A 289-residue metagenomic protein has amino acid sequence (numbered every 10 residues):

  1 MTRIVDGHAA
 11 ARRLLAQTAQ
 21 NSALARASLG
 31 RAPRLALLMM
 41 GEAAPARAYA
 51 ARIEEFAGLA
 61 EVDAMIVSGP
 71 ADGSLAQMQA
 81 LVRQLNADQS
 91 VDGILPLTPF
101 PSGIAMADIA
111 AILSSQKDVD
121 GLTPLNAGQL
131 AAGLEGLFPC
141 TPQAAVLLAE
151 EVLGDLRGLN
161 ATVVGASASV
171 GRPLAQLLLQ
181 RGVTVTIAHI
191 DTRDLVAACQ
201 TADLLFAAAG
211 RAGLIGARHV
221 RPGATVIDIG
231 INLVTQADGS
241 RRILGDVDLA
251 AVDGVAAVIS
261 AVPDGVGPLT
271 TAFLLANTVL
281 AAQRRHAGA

Functional and structural regions predicted by a protein language model:
M1-L29: Positively charged, low-complexity intrinsically disordered leader regions
P33-G41: Short beta-strand segments enriched in small/hydrophobic residues
M40-E55, G136-T225, I229, V234 (+2 more regions): Glycine-rich phosphate/diphosphate-binding loop of Rossmann-like nucleotide-binding domains
A57-D72, V185-I187: Short beta-strand elements in bilobed, periplasmic/extracellular small-molecule ligand-binding domains
Q77-Q89: Short, well-structured alpha-helical segments in soluble
G93-R157, A198: Anion-binding alpha/beta catalytic cores of soluble intermediary-metabolism enzymes, centered on
L97-G103, R211-G213, I231-V234, V266: Short glycine-rich anion-binding loops that position phosphate/pyrophosphate groups of nucleotides and phosphorylated
A107-A127, G230-G288: Rossmann-fold NAD(P)-binding glycine/threonine-rich loop
